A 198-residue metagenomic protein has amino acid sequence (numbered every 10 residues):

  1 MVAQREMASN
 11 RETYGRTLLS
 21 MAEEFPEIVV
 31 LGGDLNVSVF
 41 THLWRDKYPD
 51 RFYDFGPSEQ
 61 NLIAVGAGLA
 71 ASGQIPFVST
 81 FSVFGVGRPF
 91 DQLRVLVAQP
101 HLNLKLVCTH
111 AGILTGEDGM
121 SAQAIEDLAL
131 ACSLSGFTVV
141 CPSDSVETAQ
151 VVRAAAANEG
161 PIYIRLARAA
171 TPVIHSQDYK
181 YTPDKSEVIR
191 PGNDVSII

Functional and structural regions predicted by a protein language model:
M1-R165, A170-T171, K180-P183: Thiamine diphosphate
G73, R190-I198: Short, acidic loop-beta-alpha module within alpha/beta folds
C132, I189-R190: Short, flexible turn/loop "capping" segments at secondary-structure junctions
I174-S176: A short, charged helix-loop
